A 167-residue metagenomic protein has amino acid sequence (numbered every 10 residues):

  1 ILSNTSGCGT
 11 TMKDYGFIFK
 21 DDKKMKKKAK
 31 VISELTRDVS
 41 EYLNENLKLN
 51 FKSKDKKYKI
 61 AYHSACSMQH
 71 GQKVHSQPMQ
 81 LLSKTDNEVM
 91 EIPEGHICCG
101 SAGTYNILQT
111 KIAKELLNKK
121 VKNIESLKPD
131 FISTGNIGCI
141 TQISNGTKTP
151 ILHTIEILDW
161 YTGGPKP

Functional and structural regions predicted by a protein language model:
I1-P167: Iron-sulfur cluster-binding electron-transfer modules in prokaryotic oxidoreductases
